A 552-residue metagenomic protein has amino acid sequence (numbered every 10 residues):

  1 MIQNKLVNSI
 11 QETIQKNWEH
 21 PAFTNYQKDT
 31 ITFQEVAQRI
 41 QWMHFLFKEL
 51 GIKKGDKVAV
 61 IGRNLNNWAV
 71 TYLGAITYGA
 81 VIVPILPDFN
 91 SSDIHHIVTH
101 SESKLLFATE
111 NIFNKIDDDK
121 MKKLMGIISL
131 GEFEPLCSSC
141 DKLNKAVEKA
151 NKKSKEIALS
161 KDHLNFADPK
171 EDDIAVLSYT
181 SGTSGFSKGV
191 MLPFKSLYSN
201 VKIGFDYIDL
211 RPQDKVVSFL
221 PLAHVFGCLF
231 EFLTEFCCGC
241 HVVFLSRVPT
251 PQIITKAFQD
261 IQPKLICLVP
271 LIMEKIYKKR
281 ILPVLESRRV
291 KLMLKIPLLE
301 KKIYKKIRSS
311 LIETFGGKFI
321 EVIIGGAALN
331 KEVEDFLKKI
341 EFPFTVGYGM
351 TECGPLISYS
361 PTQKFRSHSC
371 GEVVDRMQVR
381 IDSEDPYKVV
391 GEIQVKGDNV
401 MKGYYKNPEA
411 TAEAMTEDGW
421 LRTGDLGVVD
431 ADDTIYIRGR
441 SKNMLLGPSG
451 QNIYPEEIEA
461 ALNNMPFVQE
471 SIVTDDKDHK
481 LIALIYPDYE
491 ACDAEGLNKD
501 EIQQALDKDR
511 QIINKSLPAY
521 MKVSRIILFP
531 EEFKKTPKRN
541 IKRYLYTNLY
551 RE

Functional and structural regions predicted by a protein language model:
I2, E19-G51, D56-L65, A69 (+4 more regions): Conserved AMP-binding/adenylate-forming core of the ANL superfamily
E19, E148-Y179, F186, D209-K215: Conserved pre-ATP/AMP-binding loop-to-beta segment of ANL
T32-Q34, A175-V201: Conserved AMP-binding A3 loop
I61, R380, Y387-G447: Conserved ATP-binding/catalytic segment of the ANL
F89, L106-A108, G397, K402-G403 (+1 more regions): AMP-binding/adenylate-forming catalytic core of the ANL superfamily
K145, K264-C267, Y277-F365, Q469: Gly/Ser/Thr-rich phosphate-binding loop
Y198-K215, L222-S309, K318: Conserved AMP-binding/adenylation subdomain of ANL enzymes
L445, E470-V473, H479, R510-E552: Conserved C-terminal "lid"/linker of ANL adenylate-forming enzymes
